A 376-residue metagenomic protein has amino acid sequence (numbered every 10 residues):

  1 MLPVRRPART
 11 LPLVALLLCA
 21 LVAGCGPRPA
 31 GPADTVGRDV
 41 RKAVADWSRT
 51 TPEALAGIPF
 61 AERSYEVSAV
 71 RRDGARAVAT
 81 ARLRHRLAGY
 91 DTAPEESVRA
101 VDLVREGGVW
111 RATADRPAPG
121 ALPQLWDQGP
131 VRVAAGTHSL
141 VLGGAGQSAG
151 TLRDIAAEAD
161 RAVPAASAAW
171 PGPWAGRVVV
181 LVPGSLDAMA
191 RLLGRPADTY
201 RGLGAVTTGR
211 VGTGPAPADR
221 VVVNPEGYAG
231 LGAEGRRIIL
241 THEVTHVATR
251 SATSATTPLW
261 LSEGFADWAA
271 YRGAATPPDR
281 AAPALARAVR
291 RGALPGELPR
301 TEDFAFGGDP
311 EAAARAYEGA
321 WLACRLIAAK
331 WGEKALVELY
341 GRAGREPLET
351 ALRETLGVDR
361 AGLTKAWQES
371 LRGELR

Functional and structural regions predicted by a protein language model:
L2-P12: Bacterial N-terminal signal peptides that target proteins for export
L21-G24: C-terminal motif of bacterial Sec signal peptides marking the signal peptidase cleavage site
R28-A61: Core segments of small alpha/beta cavity-forming domains
A56-E96, G227-A229: Surface-exposed, charged secondary-structure patches
R82, E95-A100, L348-A351, T355: Extracytosolic low-complexity repeat regions of secreted or lipid-anchored proteins
D91-P130: Short beta-strand edge/turn micro-motifs at domain boundaries
A135-P258, L348: Juxtacatalytic substrate-recognition/specificity segment
T207-G214, E234-G235, I239, T253-R376: Acidic/His/Gly-enriched intrinsically disordered linker/tail segments that often contain short helix/coil "MoRF-like"
